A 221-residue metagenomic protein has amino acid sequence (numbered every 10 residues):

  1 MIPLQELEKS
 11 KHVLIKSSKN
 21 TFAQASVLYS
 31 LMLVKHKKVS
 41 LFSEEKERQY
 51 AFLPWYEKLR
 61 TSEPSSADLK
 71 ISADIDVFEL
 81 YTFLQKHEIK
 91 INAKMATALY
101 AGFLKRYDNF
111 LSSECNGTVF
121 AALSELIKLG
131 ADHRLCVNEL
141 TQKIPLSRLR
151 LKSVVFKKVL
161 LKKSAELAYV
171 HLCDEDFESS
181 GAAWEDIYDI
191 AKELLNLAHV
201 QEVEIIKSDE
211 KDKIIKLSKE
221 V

Functional and structural regions predicted by a protein language model:
M1-R48, Y107-V221: Hydrophobic helix-and-loop "lid/oligomerization" segment in the mid-to-C-terminal part of catalytic domains
F42-E44, S62, A73-E79: Generic beta-sheet signal
E47-L59: Active-site-proximal loop->helix
E57-A67: Short acidic low-complexity segments
T61, I89-K90, K192-L194: A generic local secondary-structure boundary/capping motif
D68-I71, E202: Structural motif
D74-L129: Short alpha-helices
